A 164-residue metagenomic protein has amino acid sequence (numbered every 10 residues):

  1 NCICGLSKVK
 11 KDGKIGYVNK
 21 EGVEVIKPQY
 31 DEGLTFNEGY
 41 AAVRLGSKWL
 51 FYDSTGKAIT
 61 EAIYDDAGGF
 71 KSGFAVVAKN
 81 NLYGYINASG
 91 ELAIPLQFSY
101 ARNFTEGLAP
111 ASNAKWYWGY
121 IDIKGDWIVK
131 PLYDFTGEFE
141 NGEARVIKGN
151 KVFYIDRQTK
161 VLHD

Functional and structural regions predicted by a protein language model:
N1-D164: Residue-level detector of conserved, function-critical positions
